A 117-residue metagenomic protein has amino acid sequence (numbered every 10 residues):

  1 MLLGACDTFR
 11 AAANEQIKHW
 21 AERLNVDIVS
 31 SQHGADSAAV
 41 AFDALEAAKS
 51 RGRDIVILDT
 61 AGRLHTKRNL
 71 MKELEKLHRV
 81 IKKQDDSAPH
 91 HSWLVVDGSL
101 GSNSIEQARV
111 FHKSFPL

Functional and structural regions predicted by a protein language model:
M1-L117: P-loop/Walker A NTP-binding module and the surrounding RecA-like catalytic core of P-loop NTPases
